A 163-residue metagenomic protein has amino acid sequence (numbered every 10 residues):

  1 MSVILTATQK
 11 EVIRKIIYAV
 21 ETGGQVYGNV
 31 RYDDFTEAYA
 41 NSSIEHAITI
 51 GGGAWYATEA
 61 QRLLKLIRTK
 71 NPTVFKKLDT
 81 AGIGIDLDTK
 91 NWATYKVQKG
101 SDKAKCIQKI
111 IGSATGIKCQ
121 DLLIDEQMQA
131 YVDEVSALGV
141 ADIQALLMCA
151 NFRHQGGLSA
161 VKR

Functional and structural regions predicted by a protein language model:
M1-G139, Q144-R163: Cell-wall polysaccharide-cleaving catalytic domain and substrate-binding groove, primarily in peptidoglycan/chitin
